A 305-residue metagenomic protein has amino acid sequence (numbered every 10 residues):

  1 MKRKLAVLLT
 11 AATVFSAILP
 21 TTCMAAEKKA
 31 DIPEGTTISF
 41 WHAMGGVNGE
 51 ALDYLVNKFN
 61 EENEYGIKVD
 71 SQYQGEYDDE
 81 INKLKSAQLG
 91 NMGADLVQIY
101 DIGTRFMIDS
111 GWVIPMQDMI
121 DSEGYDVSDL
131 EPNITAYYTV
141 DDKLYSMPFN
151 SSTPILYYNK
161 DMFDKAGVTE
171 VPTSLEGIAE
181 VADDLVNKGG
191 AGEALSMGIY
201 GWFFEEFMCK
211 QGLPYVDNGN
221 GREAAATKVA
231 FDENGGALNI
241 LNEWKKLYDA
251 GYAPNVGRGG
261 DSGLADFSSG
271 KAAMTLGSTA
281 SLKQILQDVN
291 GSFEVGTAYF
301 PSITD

Functional and structural regions predicted by a protein language model:
M1-I38, D121: Short, low-complexity disordered leader/linker segments with a strong preference for bacterial N-terminal type II
E27-K29, Y100-P154, E206-C209, E294-A298: Hinge/lid segment of periplasmic solute-binding proteins
A30-D31, Q117-L130, L213-N239, Q287-V289 (+1 more regions): Short, solvent-exposed loop/beta-turn-alpha elements that line the ligand-binding surface or hinge of extracytoplasmic
P33-G45, I67-Q72, D95-L96, Y145 (+1 more regions): Short, well-ordered beta-strand elements
N57, E61-E62, K68, K165-A166 (+3 more regions): Extracytoplasmic/periplasmic substrate-recognition and gating elements
K58, E62-L130, D161-T173, D266 (+2 more regions): Extracytoplasmic "Venus flytrap"/periplasmic binding protein-like
V140-F149, P154, A179-K228, A272: Extracytoplasmic/periplasmic solute-binding protein
A182-D184, A225-V256, F300: Glycine-centered hinge/linker elements that transmit conformational signals in sensory and ligand-binding systems
